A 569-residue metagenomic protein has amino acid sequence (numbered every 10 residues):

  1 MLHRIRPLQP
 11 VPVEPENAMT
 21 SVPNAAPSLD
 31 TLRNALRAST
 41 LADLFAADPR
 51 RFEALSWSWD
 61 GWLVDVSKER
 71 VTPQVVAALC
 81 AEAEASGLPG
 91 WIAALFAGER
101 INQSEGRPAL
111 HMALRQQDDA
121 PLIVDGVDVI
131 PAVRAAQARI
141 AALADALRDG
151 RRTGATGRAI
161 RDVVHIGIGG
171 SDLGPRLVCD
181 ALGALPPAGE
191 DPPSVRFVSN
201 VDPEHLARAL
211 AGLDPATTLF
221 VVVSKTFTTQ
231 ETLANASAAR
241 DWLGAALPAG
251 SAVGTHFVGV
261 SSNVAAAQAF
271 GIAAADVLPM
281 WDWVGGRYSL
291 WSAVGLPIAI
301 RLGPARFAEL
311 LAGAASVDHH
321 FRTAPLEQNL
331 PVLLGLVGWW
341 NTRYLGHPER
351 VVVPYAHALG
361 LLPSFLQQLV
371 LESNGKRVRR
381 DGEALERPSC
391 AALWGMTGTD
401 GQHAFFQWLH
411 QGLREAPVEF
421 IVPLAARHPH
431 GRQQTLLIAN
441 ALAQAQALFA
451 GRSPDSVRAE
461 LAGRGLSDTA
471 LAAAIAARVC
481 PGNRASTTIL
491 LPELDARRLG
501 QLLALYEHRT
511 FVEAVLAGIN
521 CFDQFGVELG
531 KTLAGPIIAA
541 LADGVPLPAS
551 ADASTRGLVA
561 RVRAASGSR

Functional and structural regions predicted by a protein language model:
P7-A18: Short, Lys/Arg-enriched N-terminal segments with co-localized hydrophobic residues within the first ~10-30 amino acids
N24-S28, L32-F45, P49-T156, I438-N440 (+4 more regions): Extended, charge-enriched "interface" segments that sit outside catalytic cores
V129-T153, V178-A216: Glycine-rich oxoanion-binding loops at beta->alpha junctions
R161-S171: Carboxylate/His-rich catalytic cores and anion/metal-binding grooves
D162-V164, L219, V351: Conserved beta-strand elements of the Class I
L173-A188, G212-D214, S237-G244, G271-V277: A glycine- and small-aliphatic-rich helix-loop capping segment at beta-alpha/alpha-beta transitions that lines
N235, W242-G431, G451, G482 (+2 more regions): Active-site phosphate/pyrophosphate-binding segments
D468, P481-R484, L491-A517, F522 (+3 more regions): C-terminal accessory domains/tails appended to large, multi-domain proteins
